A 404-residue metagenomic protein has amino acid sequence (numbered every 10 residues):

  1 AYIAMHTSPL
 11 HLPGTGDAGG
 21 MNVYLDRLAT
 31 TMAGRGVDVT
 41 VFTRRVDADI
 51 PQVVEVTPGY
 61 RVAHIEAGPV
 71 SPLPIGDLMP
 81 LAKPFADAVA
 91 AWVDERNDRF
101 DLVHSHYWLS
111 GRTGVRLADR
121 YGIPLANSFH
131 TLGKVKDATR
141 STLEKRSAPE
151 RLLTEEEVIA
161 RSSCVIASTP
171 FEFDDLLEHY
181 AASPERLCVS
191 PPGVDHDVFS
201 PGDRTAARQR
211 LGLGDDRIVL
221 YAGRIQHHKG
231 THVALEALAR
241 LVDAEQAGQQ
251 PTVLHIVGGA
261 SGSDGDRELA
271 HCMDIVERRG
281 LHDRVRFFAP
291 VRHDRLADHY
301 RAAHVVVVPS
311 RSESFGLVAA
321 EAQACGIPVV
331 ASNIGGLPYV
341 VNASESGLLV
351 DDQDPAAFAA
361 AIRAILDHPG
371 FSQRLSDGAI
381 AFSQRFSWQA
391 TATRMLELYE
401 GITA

Functional and structural regions predicted by a protein language model:
A1-V62: N-terminal subdomain of nucleotide-sugar transferases
F171, G193: Carbohydrate-associated surface elements
L213-K229, L235-L238, H255: Conserved donor-binding/catalytic core segment of Leloir-type glycosyltransferases
G258, D266-V291: Nucleotide-activated donor-binding/catalytic signature segment of Leloir-type glycosyltransferases, i.e., the conserved
P290-V291, D298-A303: Short alpha-helical donor nucleotide-sugar binding micro-motif in glycosyltransferases
R311: Aromatic "clamp/platform" in nucleotide-sugar-dependent glycosyltransferases that forms part of the donor/acceptor
P328-A331, V341: Short hydrophobic beta-strand element within catalytic cores of glycosyltransferases and related nucleotide-activated
A343-S344, L348-P355, A364-G370: Conserved acidic donor-binding segment of nucleotide-sugar-dependent glycosyltransferases
